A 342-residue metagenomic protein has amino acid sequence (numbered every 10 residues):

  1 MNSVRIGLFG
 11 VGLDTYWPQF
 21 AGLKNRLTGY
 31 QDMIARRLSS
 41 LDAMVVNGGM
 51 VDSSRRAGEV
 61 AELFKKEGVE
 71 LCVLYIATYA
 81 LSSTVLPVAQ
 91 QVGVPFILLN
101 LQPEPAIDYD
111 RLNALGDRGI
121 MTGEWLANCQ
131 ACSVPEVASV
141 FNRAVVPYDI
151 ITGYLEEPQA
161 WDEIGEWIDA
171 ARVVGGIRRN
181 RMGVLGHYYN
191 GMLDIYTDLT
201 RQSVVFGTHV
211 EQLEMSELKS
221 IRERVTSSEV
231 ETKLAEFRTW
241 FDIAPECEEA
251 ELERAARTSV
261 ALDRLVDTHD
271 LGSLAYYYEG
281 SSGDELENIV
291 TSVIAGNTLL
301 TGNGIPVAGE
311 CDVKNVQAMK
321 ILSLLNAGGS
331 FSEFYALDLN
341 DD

Functional and structural regions predicted by a protein language model:
M1-D342: An N-terminal assembly and electron-transfer interface module characteristic of large anaerobic redox and radical
